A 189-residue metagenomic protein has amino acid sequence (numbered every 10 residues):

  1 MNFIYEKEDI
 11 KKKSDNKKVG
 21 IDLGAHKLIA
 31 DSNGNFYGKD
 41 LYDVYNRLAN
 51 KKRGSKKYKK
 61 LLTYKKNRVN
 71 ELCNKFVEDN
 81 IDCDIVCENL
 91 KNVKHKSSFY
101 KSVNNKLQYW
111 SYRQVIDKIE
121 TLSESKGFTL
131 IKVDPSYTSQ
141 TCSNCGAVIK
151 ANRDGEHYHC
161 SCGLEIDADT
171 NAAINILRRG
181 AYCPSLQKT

Functional and structural regions predicted by a protein language model:
M1-T189: Positively charged, helix-rich recognition surfaces that bind polyanionic ligands
